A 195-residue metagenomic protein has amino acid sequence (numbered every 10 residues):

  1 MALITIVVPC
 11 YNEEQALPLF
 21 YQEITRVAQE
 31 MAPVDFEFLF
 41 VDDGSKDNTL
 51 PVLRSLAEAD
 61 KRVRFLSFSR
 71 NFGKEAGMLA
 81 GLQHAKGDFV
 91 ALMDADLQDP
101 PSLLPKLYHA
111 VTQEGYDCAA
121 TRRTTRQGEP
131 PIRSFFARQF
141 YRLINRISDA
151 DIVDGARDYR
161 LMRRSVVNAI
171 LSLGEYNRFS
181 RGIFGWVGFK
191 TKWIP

Functional and structural regions predicted by a protein language model:
M1-R26: N-proximal low-complexity "stem/linker" segments adjacent to membrane-targeting elements
V8, Y21, A32-G44, L66-S67: Short beta-strand/loop segment that forms part of the nucleotide-sugar
Q15-L19, D47-L56: Acidic helix N-cap motif at the loop->helix transition within catalytic regions of sugar-transfer enzymes
A28-V34, L56-R62: Short helix-capping segments at alpha-helix termini
D42-L50, L97-Q98: A conserved acidic beta->alpha catalytic loop
S55, R62-R70, K74-H84, F89 (+1 more regions): Acceptor/aglycone-binding surface of glycosyltransferases and processive sugar-polymer synthases
R122, T191-P195: Catalytic beta-strand/loop signature of glycosyltransferases that borders the donor
